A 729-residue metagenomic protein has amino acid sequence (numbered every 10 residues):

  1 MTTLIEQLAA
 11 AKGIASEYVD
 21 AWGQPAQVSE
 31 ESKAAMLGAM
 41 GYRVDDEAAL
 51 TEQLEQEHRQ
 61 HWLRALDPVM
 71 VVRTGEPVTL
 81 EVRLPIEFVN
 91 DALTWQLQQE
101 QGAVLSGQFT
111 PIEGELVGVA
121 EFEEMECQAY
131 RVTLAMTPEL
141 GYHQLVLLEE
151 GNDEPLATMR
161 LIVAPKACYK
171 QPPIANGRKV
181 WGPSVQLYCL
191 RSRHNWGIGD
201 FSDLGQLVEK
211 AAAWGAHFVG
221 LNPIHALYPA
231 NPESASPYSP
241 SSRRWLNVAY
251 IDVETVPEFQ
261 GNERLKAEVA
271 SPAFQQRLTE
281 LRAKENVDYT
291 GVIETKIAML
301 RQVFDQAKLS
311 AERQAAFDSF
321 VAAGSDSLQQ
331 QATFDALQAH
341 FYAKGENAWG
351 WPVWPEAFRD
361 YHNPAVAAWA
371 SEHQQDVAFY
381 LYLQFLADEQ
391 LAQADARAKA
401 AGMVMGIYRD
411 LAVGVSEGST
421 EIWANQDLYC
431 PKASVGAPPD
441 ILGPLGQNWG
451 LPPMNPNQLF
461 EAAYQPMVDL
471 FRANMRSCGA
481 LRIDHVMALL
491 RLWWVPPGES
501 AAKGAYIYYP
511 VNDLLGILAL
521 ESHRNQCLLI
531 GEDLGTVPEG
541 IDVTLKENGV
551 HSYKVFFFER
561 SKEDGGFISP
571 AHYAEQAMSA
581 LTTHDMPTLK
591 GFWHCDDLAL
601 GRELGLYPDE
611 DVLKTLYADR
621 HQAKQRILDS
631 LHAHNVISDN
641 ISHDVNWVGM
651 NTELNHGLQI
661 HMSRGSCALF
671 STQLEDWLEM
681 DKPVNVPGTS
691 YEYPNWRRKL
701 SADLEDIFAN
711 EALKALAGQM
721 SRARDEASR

Functional and structural regions predicted by a protein language model:
M1-H61: Long, contiguous interaction/targeting segments characteristic of exported/extracellular or secretory-pathway proteins
V19, Q171-P172, R193, S416-E417 (+3 more regions): Short helix/loop capping segments that flank catalytic or ligand/cofactor-binding pockets
S32, M36, D203-L207, A394 (+3 more regions): A general structural detector for well-ordered alpha-helical segments in enzyme core domains, enriched
G38-G75, E81-T94, Q98-A103, G107-F109 (+2 more regions): Acidic/aromatic-lined carbohydrate-recognition and catalytic surfaces of CAZymes acting on diverse glycans
P155-P165: Edge beta-strands of extracellular beta-sandwich domains
A230-D388, G414-L669, E675-W677, Y691-E692 (+1 more regions): Alpha-amylase-like alpha-glycosidases and glucanotransferases acting on alpha-linked glucans and related
S671, E679-R729: Structured C-terminal cap/extension of enzyme domains
